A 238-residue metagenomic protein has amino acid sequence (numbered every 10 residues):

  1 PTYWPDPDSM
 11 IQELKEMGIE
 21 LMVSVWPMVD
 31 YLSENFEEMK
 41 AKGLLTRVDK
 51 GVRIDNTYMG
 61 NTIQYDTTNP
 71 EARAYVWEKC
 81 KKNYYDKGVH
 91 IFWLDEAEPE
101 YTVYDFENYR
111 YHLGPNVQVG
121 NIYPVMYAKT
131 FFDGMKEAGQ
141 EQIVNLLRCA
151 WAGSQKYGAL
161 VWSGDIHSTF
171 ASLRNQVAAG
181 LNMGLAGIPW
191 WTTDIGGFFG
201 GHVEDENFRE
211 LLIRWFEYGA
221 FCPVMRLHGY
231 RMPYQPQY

Functional and structural regions predicted by a protein language model:
P1-Y238: Catalytic-domain carbohydrate-binding cleft regions of carbohydrate-active enzymes
